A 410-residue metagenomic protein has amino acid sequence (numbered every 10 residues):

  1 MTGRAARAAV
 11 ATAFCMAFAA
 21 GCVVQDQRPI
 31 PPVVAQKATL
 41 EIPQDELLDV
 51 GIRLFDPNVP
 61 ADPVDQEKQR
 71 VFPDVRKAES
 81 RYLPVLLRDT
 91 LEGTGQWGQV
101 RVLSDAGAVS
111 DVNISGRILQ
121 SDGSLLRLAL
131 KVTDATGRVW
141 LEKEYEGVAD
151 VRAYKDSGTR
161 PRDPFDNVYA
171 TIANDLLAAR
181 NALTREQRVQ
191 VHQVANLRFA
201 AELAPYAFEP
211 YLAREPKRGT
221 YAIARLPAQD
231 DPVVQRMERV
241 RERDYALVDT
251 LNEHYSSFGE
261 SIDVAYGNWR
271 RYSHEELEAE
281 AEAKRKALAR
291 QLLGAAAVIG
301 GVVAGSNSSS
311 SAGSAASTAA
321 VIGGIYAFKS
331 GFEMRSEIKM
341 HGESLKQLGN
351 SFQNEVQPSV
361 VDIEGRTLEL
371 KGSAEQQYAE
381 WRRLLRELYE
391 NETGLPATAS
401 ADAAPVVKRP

Functional and structural regions predicted by a protein language model:
M1-V10: Bacterial N-terminal signal peptides that target proteins for export
A9-A20: Bacterial N-terminal signal peptides
C22-Y82, Y154-P161, N174-Y266, R270-S273 (+3 more regions): A structural "domain/chain start" motif
D49-I52, Q99-L130: A short, hydrophobic beta-strand-centered structural micro-motif
D89, G93-A108, V191-H192: Short beta-strand->alpha-helix linker/helix-N-cap micro-motif that forms a surface specificity/interaction loop
S115-K155: Amphipathic beta-strand/beta-sheet edge segments enriched in Tyr/Trp
W140-A178: A recognition module on extended beta-rich or small alphabeta surfaces enriched in W/G with H and D/E
S309-I322: Hydrophobic alpha-helical transmembrane segments
